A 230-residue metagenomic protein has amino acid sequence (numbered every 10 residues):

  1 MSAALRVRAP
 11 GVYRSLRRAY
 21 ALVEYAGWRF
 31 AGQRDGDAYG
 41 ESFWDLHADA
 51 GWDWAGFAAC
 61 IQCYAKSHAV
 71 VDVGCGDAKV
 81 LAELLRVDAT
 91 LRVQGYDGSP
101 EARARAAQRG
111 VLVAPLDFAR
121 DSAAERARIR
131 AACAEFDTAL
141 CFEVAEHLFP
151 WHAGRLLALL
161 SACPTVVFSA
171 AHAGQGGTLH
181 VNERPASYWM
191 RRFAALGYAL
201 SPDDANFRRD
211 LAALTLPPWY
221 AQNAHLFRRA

Functional and structural regions predicted by a protein language model:
S2-F136, F142, W151-C163, G176 (+3 more regions): Conserved N-terminal segment of class I S-adenosyl-L-methionine
H147-L148: A short His-aromatic
S169-A173: Short strand-turn motif at the edge of the Rossmann-like AdoMet-binding core
